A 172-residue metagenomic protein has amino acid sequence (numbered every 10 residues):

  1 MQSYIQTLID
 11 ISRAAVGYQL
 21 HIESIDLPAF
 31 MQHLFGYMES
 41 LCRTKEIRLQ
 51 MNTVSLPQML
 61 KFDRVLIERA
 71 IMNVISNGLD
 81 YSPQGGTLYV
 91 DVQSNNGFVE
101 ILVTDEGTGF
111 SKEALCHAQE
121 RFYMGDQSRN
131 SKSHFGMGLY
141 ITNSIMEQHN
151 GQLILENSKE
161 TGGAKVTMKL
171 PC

Functional and structural regions predicted by a protein language model:
V16-H21, M59-F62: Conserved micro-motifs of the catalytic ATP-binding
E23-E39: A conserved beta-strand-to-alpha-helix junction within the catalytic ATP-binding
E23-S24, R43, R48-Q58: Conserved catalytic submotifs in the C-terminal HATPase_c
G78-L79: Short helix-loop "hinge" at the ATP-lid/N-box region of the Bergerat-fold HATPase_c
G85-G97: Short beta-strand/loop element within the Bergerat-fold HATPase_c
F110-Y123: Short conserved segment of the HATPase_c
G151-Q152: Conserved glycine-rich
